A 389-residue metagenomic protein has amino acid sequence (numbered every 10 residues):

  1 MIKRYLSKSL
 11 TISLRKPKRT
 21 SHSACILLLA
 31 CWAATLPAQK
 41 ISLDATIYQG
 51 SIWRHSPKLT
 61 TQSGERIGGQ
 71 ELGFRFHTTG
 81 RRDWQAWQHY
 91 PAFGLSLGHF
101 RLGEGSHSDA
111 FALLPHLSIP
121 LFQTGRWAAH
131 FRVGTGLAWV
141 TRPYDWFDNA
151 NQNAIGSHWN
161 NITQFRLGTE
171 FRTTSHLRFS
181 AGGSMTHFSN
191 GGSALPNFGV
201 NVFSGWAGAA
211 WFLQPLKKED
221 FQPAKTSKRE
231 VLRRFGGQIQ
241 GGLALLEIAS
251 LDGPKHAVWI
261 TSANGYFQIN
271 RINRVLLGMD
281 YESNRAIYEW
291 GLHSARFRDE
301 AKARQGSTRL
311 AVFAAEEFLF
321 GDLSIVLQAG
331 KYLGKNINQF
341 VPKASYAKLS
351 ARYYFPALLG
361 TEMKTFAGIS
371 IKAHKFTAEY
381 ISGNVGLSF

Functional and structural regions predicted by a protein language model:
Q39-K40, T79-Y90, F122-A128, T173-L177 (+3 more regions): Short loop/turn motifs that connect adjacent beta-strands in outer-membrane beta-barrel proteins
I41-T60, R81-W87, H107, T124-F171 (+3 more regions): Outer-membrane beta-barrel translocator/channel fold
L43-I47, F93-L95, F131-T135, L167 (+9 more regions): Membrane-embedded beta-strand positions of outer-membrane beta-barrel proteins
I47-W53, F76-T78, L97-G103, T135-T141 (+9 more regions): Transmembrane beta-strands of outer-membrane beta-barrel pores
P57-T60, F100-G103, N149-I155, N190-N197 (+4 more regions): Extracellular loop and loop/strand-boundary signature of outer-membrane beta-barrel proteins
G64-Q70, H89, H107-L113, W127 (+8 more regions): Residues that define the transmembrane beta-barrel architecture of outer-membrane proteins
L72, N201-Q222, L349-A351, A378-F389: Outer-membrane beta-barrel "beta-signal"
Y90-T141, A209, F267-I269, N273-I337 (+2 more regions): Gram-negative (and chloroplast) outer-membrane scaffold detector with strong preference for beta-barrel transmembrane
